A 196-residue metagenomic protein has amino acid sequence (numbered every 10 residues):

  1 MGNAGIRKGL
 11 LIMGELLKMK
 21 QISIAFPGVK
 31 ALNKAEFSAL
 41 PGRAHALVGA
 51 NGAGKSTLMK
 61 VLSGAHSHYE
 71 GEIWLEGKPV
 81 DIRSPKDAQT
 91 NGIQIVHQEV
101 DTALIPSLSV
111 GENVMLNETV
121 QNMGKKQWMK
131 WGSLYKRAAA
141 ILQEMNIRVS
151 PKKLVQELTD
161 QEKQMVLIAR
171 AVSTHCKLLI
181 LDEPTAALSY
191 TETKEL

Functional and structural regions predicted by a protein language model:
G9, M13-L196: Glycine-rich phosphate-binding loops of nucleotide-dependent enzymes
